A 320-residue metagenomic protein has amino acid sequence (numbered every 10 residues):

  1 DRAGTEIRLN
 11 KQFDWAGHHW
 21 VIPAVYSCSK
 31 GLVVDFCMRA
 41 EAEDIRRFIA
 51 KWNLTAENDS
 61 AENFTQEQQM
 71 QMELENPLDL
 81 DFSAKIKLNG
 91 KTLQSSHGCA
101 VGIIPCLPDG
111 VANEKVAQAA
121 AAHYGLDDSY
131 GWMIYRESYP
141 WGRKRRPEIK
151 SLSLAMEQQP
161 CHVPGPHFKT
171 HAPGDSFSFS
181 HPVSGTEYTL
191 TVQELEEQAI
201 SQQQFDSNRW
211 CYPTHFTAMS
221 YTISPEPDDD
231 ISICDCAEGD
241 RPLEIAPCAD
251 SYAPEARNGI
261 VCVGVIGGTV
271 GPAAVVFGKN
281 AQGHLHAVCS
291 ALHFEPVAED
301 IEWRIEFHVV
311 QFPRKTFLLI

Functional and structural regions predicted by a protein language model:
D1-I320: Alpha-helical, hydrophobic structural elements that either
